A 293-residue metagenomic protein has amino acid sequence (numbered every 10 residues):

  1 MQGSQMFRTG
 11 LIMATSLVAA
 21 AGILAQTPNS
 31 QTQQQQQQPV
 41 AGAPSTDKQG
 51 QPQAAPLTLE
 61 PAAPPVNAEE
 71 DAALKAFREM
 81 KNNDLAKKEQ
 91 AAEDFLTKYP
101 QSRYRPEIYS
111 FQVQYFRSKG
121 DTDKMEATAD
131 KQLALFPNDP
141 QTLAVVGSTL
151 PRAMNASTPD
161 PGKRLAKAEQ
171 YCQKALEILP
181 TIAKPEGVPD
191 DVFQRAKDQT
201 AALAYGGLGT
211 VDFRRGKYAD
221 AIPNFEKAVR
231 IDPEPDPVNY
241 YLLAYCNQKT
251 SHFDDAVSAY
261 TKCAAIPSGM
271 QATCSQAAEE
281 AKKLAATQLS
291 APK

Functional and structural regions predicted by a protein language model:
L24-I108, K293: N-terminal leader/linker segments that initiate helical-solenoid repeat arrays
K98-R105, A134-P140, P159, P180-Q199 (+2 more regions): Short solvent-exposed coil/turn linkers within tandem alpha-helical repeat scaffolds
Q114, S148, R152-N155, T210 (+2 more regions): Residue-level recognition of tetratricopeptide repeat
K163-P180, Q248-A272, E279: TPR/TPR-like (Sel1-like) alpha-helical repeat modules
P185-E186, D198, A202-G207, R214 (+1 more regions): Terminal, low-structured helical/coil segments at or just beyond the last alpha-helical repeat
